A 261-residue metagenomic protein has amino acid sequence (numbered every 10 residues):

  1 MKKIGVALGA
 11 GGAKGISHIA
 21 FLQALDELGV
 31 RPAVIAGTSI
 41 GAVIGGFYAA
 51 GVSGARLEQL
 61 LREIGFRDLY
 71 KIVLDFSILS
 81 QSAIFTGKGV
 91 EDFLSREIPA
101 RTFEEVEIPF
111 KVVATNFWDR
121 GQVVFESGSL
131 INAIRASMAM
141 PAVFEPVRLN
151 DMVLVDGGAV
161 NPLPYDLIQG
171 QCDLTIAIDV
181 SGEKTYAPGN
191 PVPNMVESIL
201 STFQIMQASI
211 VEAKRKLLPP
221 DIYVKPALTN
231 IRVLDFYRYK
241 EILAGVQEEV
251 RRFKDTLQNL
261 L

Functional and structural regions predicted by a protein language model:
M1-T38, G46-L261: Patatin-like phospholipase
